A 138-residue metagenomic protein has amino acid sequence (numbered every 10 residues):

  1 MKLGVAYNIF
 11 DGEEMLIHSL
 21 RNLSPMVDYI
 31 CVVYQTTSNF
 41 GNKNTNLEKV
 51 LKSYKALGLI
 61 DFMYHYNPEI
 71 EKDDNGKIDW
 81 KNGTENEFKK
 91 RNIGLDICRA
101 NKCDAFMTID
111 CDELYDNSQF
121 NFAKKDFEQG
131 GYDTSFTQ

Functional and structural regions predicted by a protein language model:
M1-P25: N-proximal low-complexity "stem/linker" segments adjacent to membrane-targeting elements
G4-A6, Y29-C31, D61: A structural signal for isolated positions on well-ordered beta-strands in alpha/beta enzyme cores
L16-H18, G41-N44, N117-F122: A short acidic (Asp/Glu
L20-D28, R99-A100, K124-Q129: Short, surface-exposed basic-aromatic patches at helix termini and helix-loop junctions that form
I30, G94, K102-D116: Short beta-strand-to-loop acidic/aromatic patch adjacent to the donor-nucleotide binding site
Q35-A105: Active-site-proximal specificity loops/subdomain of glycosyltransferases
N117-Q138: Conserved donor-nucleotide/metal-binding helix-loop-beta segment in metal-dependent transferases, i.e., the alpha-helix
